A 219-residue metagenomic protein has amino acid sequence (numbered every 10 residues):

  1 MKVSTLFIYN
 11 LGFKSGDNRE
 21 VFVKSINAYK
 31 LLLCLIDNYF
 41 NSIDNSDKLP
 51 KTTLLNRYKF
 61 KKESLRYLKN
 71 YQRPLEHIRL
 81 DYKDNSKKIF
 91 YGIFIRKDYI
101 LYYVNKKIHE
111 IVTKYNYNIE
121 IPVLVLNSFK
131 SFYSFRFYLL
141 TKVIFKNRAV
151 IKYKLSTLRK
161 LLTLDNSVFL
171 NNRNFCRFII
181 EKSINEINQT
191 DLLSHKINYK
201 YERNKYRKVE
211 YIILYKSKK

Functional and structural regions predicted by a protein language model:
M1-K219: Charged, alpha-helix-forming regions
